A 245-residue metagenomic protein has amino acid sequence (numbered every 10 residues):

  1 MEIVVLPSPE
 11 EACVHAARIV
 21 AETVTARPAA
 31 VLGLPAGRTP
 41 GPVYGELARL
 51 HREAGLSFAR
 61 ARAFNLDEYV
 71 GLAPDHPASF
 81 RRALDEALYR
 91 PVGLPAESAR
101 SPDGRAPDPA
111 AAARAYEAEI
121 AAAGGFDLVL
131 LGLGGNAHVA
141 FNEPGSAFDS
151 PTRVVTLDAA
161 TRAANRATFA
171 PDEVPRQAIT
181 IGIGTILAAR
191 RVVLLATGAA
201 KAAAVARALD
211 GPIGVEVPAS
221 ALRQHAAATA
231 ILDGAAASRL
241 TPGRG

Functional and structural regions predicted by a protein language model:
M1-L32, A236: N-terminal glycine-/serine-/threonine-rich phosphate-binding loop
V4-P7, E11-A12, G71-A78, R82-G245: Conserved phosphate- and dinucleotide-binding cores of soluble alpha/beta proteins, encompassing both enzyme active
R18, E22, G45-R52, E86 (+2 more regions): Short, well-ordered alpha-helices that flank and scaffold nucleotide-derived cofactor binding pockets
V24-T25, R52, A121, L187: Residue-level signal for alpha-helix termini/capping positions
A26-E53: Glycine-rich N-terminal segment of FAD-binding domains in flavoprotein oxidoreductases, spanning the beta-loop-helix
L34, A63-N65, L194, A230: Structural beta-sheet core signal
L56-R62: A glycine-rich helix N-cap at a beta->alpha junction
